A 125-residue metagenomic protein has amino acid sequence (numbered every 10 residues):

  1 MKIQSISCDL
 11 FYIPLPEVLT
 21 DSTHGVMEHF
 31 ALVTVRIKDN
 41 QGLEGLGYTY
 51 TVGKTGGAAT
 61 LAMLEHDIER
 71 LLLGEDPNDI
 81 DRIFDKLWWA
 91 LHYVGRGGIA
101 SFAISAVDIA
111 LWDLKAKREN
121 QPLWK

Functional and structural regions predicted by a protein language model:
M1-G53: Structured beta-strand/loop patches that form or line metal/cofactor-binding pockets in enzymes
K38-R118: Metal- or metallocofactor-binding catalytic centers and their adjacent structured scaffolds across diverse enzyme
Q121-K125: Short, intrinsically disordered, charge-balanced linker/junction segments flanking boundaries in proteins
